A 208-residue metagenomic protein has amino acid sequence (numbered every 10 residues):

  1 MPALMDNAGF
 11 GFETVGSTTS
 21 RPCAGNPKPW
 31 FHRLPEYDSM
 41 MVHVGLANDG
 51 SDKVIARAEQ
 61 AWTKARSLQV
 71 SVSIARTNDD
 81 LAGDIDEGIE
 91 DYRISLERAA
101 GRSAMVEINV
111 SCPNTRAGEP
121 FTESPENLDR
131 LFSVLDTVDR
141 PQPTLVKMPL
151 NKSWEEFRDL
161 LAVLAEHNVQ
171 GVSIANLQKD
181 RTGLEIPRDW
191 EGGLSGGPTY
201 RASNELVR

Functional and structural regions predicted by a protein language model:
M1, G11-V15, V42, L68-I74 (+4 more regions): Hydrophobic faces of well-ordered beta-strands that scaffold small-molecule active sites in alpha/beta enzyme cores
M1, N78-R93, P120-E123, L145-A165: Active-site glycine- and acidic-residue-rich loops that bind and position anionic ligands or nucleotide-like cofactors
M1-V70, R76-D79: N-terminal capping/small domains of soluble enzymes
P2-F12, I55-T63, I89-R102, F157-V172: Short amphipathic alpha-helices and their capping/turn segments at secondary-structure boundaries
T18, A75-D79, S111-P113, K147-N151 (+1 more regions): Active-site beta-loop-alpha junctions enriched in small/polar residues
S39-S67, E123-V146, E191-R208: Alpha-helix-loop-beta-strand connector modules within alpha/beta enzyme cores
E90-K147: Loop-centered beta-sheet repeat module
V110-S124, L160-R208: Glycine/Thr-rich beta-alpha phosphate-binding loop at enzyme active sites
